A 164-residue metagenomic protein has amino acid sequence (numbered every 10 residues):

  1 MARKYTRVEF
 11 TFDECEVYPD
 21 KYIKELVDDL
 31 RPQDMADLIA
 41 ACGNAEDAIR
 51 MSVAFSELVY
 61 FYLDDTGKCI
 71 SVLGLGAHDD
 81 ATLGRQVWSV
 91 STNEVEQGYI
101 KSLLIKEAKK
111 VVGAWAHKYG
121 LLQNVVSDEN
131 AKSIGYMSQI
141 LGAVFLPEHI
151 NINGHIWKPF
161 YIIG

Functional and structural regions predicted by a protein language model:
M1-N44: Short amphipathic alpha-helix that is part of the acyltransferase structural core
L38-L58: Active-site rim helix/loop that mediates acceptor-substrate recognition in acyltransferases
E57-G74: Conserved beta-hairpin
L73-T82: A conserved beta-strand-loop-helix scaffold within acyl/acetyltransferase catalytic domains
T82-Q97: Conserved acetyl-CoA binding element of GNAT-fold acetyltransferases
G98-A114, G135, Q139: Conserved acetyl-CoA-binding loop-helix of GNAT-fold acetyltransferases
A116-S138, N151-N153: Conserved beta-strand-loop-alpha-helix junction that forms the acyl-donor binding cleft
N151-G164: C-terminal "cap" of GNAT-fold acetyltransferases
